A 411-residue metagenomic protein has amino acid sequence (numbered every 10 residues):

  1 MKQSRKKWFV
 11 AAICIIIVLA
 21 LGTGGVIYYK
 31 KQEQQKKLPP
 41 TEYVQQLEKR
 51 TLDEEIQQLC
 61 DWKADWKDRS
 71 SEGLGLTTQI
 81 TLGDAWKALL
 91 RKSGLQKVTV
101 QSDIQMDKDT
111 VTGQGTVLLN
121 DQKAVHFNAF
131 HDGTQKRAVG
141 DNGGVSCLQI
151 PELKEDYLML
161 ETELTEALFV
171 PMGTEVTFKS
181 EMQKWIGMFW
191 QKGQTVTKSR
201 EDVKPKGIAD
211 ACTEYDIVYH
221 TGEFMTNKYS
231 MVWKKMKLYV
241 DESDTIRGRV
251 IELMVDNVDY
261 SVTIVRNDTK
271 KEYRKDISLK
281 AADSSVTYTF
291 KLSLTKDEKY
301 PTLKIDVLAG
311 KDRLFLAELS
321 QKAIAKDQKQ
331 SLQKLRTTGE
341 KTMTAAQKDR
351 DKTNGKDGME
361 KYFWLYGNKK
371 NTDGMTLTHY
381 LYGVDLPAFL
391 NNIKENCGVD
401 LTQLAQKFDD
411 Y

Functional and structural regions predicted by a protein language model:
K2-S4, F9-A12, G22-Y411: Subset-of-secretome marker
I17-L21: Hydrophobic core
